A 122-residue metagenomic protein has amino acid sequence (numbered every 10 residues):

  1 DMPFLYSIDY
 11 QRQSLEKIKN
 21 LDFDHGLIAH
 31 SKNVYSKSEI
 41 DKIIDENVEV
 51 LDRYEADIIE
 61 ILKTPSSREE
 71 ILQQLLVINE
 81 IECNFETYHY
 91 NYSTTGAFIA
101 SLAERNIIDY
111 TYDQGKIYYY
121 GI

Functional and structural regions predicted by a protein language model:
D1-E55: Metallo-beta-lactamase
E60-I122: C-terminal regulatory/interaction regions
